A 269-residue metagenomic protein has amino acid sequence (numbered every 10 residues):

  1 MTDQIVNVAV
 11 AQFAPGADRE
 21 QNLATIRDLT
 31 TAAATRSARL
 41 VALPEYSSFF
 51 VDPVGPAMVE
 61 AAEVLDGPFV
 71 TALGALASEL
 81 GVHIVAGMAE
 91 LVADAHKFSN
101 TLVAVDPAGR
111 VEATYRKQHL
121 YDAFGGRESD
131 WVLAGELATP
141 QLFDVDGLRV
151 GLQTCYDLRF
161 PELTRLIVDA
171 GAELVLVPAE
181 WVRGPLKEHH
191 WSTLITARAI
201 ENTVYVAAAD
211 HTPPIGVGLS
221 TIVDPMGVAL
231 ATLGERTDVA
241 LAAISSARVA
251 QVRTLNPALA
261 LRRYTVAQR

Functional and structural regions predicted by a protein language model:
I5-A17, A42, T101, T114 (+2 more regions): Active-site-proximal beta-strand elements of phosphoester/diester hydrolases
R19, R27-A108, T114, V182-I200: Cys-nucleophile CN-hydrolase/nitrilase-fold catalytic domain and related Cys-dependent amidase chemistry that acts on
Q21-A32, R159-R165: Short, acidic/polar
G55, V103, T114-Y121, T221 (+1 more regions): Short beta->alpha transition motifs characteristic of CBS
L65-V85, L158-A240: CN hydrolase (nitrilase-like) catalytic-core segments centered on the catalytic cysteine and neighboring Lys/Glu
A86-M88, T101-A104, Q141-F143, S220-I222 (+1 more regions): Short beta-strand scaffold segments in enzyme catalytic cores
A93-A170, R183-T193, A197, Q251-A258: Active-site catalytic loop in hydrolytic enzyme cores
A247-R269: A short C-terminal boundary segment appended to hydrolase-like catalytic domains
